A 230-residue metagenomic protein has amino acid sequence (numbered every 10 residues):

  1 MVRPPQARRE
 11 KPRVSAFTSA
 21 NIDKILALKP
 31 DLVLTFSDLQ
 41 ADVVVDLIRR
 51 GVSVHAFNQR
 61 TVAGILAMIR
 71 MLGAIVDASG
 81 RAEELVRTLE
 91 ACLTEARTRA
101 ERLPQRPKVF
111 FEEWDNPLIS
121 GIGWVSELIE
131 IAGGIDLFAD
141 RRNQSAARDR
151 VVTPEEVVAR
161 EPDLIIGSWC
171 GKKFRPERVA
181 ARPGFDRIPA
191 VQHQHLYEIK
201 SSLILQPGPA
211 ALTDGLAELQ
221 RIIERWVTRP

Functional and structural regions predicted by a protein language model:
M1-P230: N-terminal ligand-binding lobe of clamshell/alpha-beta domains
